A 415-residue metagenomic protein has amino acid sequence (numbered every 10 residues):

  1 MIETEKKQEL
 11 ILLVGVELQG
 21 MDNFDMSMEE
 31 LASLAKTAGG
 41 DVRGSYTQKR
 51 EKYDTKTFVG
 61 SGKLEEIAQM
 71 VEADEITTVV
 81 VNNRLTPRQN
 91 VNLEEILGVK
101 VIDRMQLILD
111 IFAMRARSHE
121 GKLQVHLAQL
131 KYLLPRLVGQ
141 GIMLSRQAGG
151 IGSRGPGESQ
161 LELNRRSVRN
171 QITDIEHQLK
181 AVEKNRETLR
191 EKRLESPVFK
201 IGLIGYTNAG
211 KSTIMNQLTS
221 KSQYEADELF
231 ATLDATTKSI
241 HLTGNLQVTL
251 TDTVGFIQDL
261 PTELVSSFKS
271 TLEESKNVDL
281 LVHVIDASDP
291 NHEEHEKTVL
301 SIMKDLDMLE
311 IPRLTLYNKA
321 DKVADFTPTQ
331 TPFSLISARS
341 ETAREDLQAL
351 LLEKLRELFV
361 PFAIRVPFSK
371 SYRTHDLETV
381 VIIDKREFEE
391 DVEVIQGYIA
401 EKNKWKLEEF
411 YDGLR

Functional and structural regions predicted by a protein language model:
M1-D110: N-terminal accessory targeting/assembly segments
I2, M26-E29, K52-A68, D234 (+2 more regions): Switch II of P-loop NTPase G domains
E17-M21, R50-K52, R84-P87, Q106-L109 (+6 more regions): Conserved nucleotide-binding/hydrolysis micro-motifs of P-loop NTPases
L18-D22, D54-K56, R115-H119, Q160 (+4 more regions): Flexible beta-alpha connector loops of hexameric P-loop NTPases
M28, A32-L34, Q69, L85-N90 (+3 more regions): Conserved C-terminal guanine-recognition region of P-loop GTPase G domains, centered on the G4
V99-M114, E120-G149, P156, L309-L314 (+1 more regions): Canonical P-loop GTPase G-domain recognition
A148-T262, S275-K276: Conserved G1/Walker A P-loop phosphate-binding module
L358-R415: NTP-binding/hydrolysis catalytic cores, primarily Walker-type P-loop NTPases
